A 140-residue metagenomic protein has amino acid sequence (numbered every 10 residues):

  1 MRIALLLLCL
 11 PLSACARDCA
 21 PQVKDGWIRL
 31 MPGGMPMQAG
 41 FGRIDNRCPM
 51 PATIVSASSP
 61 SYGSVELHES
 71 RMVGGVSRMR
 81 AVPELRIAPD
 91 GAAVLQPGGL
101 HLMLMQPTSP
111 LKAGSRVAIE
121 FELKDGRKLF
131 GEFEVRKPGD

Functional and structural regions predicted by a protein language model:
I3-L12: Sec-dependent N-terminal signal peptides
D18-D140: Compact, glycine-rich, soluble single-domain proteins
